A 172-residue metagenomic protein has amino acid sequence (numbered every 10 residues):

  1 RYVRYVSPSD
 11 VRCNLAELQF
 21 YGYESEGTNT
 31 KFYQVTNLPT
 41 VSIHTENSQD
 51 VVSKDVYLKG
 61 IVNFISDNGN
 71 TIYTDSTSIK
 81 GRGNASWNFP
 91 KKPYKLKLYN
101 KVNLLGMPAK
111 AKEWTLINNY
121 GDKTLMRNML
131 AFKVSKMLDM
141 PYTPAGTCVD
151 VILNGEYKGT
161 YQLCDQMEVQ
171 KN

Functional and structural regions predicted by a protein language model:
R1-T28: Aromatic, loop-rich ligand-recognition surfaces of beta-strand-rich domains
G27-N172: Phosphate-handling architecture centered on phosphoinositide signaling
